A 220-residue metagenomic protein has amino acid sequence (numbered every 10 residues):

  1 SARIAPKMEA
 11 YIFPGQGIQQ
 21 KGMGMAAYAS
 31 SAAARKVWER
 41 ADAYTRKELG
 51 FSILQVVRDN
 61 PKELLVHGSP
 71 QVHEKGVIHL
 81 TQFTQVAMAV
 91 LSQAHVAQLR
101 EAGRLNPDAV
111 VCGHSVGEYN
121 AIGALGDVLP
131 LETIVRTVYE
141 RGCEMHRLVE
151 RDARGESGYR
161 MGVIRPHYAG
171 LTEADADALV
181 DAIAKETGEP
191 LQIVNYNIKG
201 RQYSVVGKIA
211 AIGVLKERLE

Functional and structural regions predicted by a protein language model:
A2-C112, V205: Helix-rich "cap/lid" substructures immediately adjacent to catalytic or cofactor-binding pockets
G17-I18, E118, A210: Gly/Ser/Thr-rich loops at beta-strand to alpha-helix junctions that form or flank small-molecule/cofactor-binding
V37, N120, R141: Conserved short alpha-helix immediately C-terminal to the canonical SAM/SAH-binding motif I of Rossmann-like
A94, I122-A124: Active-site signature of alpha/beta-hydrolase-fold catalytic machinery across serine- and Asp/Cys-nucleophile hydrolases
A94, V116, V214-E217: Generic structural signal for well-ordered, non-membrane alpha-helices
A109-H114, R136-Y139: Beta-strand segments within the central parallel beta-sheet cores of soluble alpha/beta enzyme folds
H114-I122: Glycine-rich nucleophile elbow surrounding the catalytic serine of serine-hydrolase chemistry
A124-E220: Alpha/beta catalytic cores of group-transfer enzymes, especially the acyltransferase/condensing modules of polyketide
